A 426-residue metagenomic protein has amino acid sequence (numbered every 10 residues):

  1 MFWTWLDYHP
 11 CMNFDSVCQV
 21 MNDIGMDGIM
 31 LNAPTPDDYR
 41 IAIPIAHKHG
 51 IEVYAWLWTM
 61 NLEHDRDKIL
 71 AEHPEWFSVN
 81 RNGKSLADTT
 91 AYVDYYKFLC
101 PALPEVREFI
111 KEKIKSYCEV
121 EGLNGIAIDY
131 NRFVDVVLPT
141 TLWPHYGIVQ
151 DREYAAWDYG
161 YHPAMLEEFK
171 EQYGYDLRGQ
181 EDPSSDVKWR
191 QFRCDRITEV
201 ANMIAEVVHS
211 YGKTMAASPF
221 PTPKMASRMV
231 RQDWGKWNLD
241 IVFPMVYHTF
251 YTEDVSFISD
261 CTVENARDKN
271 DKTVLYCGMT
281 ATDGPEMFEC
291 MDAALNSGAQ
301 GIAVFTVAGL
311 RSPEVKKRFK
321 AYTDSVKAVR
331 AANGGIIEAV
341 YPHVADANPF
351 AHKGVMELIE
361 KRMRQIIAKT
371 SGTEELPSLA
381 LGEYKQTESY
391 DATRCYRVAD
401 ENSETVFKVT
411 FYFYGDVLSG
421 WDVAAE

Functional and structural regions predicted by a protein language model:
M1-V17, A217-P219: Boundary/entry segment of secreted carbohydrate-active catalytic domains
W5-D7, M26-A33, Y92-E108, D186-R196 (+3 more regions): The substrate-binding groove and active-site-proximal loops of carbohydrate-active enzymes, especially glycoside
C11-D38, V120-L123, W237-I241, S297-G301: Catalytic domains of carbohydrate-active enzymes, especially glycoside hydrolases
Y54-V120: Active-site-adjacent "subsite" loops/lids of carbohydrate-active enzymes
L62-A91, N131-R178: Aromatic- and acidic-residue-enriched segments that line the glycan-binding/catalytic groove of carbohydrate-active
A127-N131, E171-Y173, G179, K188-R228 (+1 more regions): Aromatic-lined carbohydrate-recognition surfaces of secreted/lumenal glycan-active proteins
V136, T214-T252: Substrate-binding cleft/loops of secretory-pathway carbohydrate-active enzymes
L239, P244-F257, T262, D271-E338: Substrate-binding cleft of secreted/luminal carbohydrate-active enzymes
